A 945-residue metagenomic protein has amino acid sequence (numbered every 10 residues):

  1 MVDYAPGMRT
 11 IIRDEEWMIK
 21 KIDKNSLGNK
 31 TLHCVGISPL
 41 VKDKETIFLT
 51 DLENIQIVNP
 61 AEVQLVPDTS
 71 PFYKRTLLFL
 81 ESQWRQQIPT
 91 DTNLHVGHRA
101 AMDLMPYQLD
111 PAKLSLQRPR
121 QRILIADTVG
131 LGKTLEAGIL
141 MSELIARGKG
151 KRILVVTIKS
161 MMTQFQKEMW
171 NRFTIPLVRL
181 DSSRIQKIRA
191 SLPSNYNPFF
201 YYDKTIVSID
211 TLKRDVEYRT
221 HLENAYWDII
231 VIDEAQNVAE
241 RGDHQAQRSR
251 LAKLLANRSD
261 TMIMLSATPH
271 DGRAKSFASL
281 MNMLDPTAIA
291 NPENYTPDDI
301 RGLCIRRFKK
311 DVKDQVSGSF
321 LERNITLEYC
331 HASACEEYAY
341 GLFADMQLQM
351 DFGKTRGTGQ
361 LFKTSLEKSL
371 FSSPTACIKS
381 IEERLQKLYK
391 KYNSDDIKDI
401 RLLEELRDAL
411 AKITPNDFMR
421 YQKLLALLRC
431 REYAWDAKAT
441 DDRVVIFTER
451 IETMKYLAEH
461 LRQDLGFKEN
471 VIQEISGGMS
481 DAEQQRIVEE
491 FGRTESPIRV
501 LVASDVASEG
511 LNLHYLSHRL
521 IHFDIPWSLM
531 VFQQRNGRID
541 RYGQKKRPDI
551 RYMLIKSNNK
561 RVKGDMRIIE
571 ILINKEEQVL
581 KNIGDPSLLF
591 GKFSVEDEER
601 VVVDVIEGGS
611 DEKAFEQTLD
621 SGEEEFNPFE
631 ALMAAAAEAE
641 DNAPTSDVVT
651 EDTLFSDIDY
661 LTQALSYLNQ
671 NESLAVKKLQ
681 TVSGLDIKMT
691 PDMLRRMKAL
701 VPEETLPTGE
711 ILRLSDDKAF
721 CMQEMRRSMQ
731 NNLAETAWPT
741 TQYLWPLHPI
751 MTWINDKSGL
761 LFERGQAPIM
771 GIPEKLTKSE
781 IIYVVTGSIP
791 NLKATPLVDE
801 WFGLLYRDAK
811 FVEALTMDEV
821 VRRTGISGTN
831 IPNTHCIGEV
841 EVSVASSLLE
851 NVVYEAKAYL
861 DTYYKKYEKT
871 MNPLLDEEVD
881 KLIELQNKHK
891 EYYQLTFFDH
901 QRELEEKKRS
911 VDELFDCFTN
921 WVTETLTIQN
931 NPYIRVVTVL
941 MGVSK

Functional and structural regions predicted by a protein language model:
M1, E15, K20, Q87 (+8 more regions): Charged, non-catalytic accessory extensions
D14, K21-D51: Basic/aromatic-rich interaction segments and small domains that mediate binding to polyanionic partners
E15, K149-R152, F173-P176, Y202-D203 (+12 more regions): Short glycine-/polar-rich loops that comprise or flank the Walker A/P-loop and associated switch/sensor motifs
P39-K113, Q117-Q121, K133-G138, S142-R250 (+5 more regions): SF2 helicase/translocase NTPase motor core, specifically the RecA-like lobe 1 inter-motif segment between Walker
T128, D233-E234, F523: Walker B catalytic acidic pair
S194-N195, F200-Y201, I206-W227, A239-H270 (+4 more regions): Inter-lobe coupling linker of SF2 helicases/translocases
D505-K545, K556-S557: Conserved RecA-like helicase motor core of SF1/SF2 enzymes
I539-I571: Conserved segment of the helicase C-terminal RecA-like domain
